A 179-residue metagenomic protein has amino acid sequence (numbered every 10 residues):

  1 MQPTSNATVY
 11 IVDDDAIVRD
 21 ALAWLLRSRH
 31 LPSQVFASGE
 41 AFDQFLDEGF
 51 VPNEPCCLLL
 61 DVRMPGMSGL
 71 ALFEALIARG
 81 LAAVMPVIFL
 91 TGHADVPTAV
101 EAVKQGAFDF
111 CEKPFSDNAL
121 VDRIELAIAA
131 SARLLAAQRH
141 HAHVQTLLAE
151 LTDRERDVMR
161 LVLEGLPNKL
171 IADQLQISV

Functional and structural regions predicted by a protein language model:
Q2, A7, D15-F36: Two-component/phosphorelay signaling modules centered on CheY-like receiver
V35-C57: Acidic, metal-coordinating helix/loop segments flanking the phosphotransfer/catalytic sites of two-component signaling
A37-S38, S68-E74: Acidic catalytic/metal-coordinating carboxylates
L60-D61, T91: Active-site residues of response regulator receiver
M64: Receiver (REC) domain active-site loop signature in two-component systems and cognate sites in sensor histidine kinases
D95-P97, C111-I124, L170: C-terminal output helix
A142-V179: Helix-turn-helix DNA-binding segment
